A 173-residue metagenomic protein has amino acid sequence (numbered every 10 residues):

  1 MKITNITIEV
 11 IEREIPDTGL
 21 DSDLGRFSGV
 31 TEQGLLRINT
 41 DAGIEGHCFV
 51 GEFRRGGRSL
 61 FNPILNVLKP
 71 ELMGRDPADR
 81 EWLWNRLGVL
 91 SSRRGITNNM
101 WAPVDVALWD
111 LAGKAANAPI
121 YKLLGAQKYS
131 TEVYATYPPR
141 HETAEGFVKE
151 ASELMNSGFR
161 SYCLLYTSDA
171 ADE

Functional and structural regions predicted by a protein language model:
M1-A42, H47, F53: Structured beta-strand/loop patches that form or line metal/cofactor-binding pockets in enzymes
N39-A115: Metal- or metallocofactor-binding catalytic centers and their adjacent structured scaffolds across diverse enzyme
A126-E132: Short, conserved phosphate-binding/catalytic loop or strand-edge motifs used in phosphoryl-/nucleotidyl-transfer
E132-G146: Active-site mouth loops of central-metabolism enzymes
V148-R160: Alpha/beta enzyme core
Y166-A171: Conserved small/polar residues in nucleotide/adenosyl-binding loops
